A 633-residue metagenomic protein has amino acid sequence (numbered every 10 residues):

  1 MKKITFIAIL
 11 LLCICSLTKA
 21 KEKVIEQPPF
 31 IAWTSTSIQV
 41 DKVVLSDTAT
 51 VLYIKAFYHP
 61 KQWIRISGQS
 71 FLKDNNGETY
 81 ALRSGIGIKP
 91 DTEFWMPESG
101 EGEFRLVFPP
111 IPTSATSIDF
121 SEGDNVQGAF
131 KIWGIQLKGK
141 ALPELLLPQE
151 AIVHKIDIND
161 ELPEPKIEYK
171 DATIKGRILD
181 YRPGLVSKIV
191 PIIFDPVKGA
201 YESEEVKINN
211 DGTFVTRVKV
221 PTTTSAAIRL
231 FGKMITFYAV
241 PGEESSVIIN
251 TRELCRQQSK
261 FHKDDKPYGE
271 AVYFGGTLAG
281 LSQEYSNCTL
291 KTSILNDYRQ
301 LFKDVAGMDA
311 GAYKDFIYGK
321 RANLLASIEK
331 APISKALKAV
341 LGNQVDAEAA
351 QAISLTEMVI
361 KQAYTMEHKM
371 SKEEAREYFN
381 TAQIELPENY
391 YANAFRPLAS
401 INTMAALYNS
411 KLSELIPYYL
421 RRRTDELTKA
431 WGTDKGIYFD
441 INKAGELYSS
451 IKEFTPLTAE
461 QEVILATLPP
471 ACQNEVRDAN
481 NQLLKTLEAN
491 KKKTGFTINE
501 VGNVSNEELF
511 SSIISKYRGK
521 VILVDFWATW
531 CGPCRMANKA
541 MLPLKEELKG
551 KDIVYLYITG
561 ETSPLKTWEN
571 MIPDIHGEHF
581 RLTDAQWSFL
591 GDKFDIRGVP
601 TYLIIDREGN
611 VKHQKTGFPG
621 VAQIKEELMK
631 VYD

Functional and structural regions predicted by a protein language model:
M1-V24, V631-D633: Bacterial Sec-dependent N-terminal signal peptides
A49-H59: Short, well-ordered beta-strand segments enriched in hydrophobic/aromatic residues
A81-V126: Short, solvent-exposed, Trp/other aromatic-anchored flexible loops in extracytoplasmic proteins
I86, G134-A336: A non-transmembrane, solvent-exposed segment enriched in polar/low-complexity residues
T251-G519: Oxidative protein folding and maturation machinery
R518, F526-P543: Conserved redox-active cysteine motifs that mediate thiol-disulfide chemistry, especially di-cysteine Cys-X(1-2)-Cys
M536-P573, Q586-D592, E626: Structural microenvironment flanking redox-active thiols in thiol-disulfide oxidoreductases
A585-M629: Thiol/disulfide oxidoreductase modules built on the thioredoxin-like
